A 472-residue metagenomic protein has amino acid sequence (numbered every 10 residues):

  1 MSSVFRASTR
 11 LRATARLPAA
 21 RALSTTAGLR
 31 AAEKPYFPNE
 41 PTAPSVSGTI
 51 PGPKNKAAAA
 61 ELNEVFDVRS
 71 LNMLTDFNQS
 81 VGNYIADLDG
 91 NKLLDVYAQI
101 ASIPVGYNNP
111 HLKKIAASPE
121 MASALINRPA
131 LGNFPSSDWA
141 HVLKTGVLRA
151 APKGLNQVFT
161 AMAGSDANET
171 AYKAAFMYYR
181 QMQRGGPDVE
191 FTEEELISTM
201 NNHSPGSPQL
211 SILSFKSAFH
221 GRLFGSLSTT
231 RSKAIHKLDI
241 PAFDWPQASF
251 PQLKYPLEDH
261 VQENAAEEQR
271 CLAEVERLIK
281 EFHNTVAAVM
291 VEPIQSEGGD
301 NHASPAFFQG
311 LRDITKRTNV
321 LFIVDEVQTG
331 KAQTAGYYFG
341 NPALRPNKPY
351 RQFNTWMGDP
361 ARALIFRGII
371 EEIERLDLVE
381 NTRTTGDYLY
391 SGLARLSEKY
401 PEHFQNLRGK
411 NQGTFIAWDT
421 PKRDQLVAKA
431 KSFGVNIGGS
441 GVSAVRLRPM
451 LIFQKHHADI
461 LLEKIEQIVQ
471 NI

Functional and structural regions predicted by a protein language model:
M1-K34: N-terminal mitochondrial targeting presequence
S24-I472: Conserved N-terminal phosphate-binding loop of PLP-dependent enzymes in the Aspartate aminotransferase
